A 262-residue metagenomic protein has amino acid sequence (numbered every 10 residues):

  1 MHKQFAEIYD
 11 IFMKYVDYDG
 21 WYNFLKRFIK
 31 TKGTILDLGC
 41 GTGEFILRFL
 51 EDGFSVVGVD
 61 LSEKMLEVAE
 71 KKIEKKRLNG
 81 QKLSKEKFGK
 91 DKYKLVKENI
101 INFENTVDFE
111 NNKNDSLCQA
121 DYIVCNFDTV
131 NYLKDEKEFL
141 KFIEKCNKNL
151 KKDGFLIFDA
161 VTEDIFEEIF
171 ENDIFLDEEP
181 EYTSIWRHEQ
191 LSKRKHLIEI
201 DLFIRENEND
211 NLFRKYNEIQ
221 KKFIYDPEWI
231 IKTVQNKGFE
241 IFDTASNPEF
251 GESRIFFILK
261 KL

Functional and structural regions predicted by a protein language model:
M1-K30, E44: Conserved class I S-adenosyl-L-methionine
K32-G41: Conserved class I S-adenosyl-L-methionine
E44-F103: Class I SAM-dependent methyltransferase SAM/SAH-binding core
T106-Y122: A short acidic, Gly/Pro-enriched loop at the edge of an enzyme's catalytic core that lines a small-molecule cofactor
Y122-K137: A short SAM/SAH-binding and catalytic strip from SAM-dependent methyltransferases
K137, I157-E228: SAM-dependent methyltransferase
L140-K152: A short glycine-rich, Lys/Arg-flanked "PGG" loop and its adjoining helix->strand segment in the class I
K237, P248, E252-L262: Core SAM-dependent methyltransferase catalytic element
